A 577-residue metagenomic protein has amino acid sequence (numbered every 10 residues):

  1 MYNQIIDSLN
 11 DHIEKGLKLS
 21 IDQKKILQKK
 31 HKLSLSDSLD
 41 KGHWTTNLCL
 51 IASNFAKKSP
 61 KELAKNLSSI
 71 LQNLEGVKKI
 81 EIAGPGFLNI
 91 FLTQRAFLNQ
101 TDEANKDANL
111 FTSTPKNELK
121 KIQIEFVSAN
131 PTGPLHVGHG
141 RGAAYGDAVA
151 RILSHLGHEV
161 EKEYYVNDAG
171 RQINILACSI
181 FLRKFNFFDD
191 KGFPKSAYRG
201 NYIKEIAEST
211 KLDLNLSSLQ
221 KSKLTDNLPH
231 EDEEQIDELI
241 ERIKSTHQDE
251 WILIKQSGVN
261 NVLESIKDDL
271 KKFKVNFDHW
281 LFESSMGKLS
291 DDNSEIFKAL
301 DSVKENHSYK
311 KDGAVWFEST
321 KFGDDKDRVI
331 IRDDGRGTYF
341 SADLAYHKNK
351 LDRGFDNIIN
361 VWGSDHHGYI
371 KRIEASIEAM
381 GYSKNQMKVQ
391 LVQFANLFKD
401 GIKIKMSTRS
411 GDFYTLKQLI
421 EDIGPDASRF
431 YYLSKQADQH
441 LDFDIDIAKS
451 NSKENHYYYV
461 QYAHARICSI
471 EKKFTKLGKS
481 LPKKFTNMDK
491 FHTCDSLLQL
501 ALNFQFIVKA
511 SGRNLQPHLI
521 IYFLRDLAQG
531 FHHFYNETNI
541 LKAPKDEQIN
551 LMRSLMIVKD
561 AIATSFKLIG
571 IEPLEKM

Functional and structural regions predicted by a protein language model:
M1-L98, T114-M577: Non-catalytic interaction-recognition regions
N99-A104: Short, charged, solvent-exposed linker or helix-capping segments at domain edges/interfaces that act as flexible hinges
N105-N117: Flexible, low-complexity linker/hinge segments
